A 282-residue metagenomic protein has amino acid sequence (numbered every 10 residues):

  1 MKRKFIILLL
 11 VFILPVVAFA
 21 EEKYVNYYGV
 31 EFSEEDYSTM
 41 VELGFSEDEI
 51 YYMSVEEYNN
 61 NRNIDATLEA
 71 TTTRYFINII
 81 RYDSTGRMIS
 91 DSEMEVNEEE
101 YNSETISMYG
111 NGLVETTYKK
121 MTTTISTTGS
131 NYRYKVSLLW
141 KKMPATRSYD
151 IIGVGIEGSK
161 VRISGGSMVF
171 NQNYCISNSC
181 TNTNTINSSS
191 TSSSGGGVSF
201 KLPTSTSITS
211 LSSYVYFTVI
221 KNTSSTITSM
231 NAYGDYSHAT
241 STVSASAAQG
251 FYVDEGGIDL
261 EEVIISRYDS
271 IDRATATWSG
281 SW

Functional and structural regions predicted by a protein language model:
M1-E22: Sec-dependent N-terminal signal peptides of Gram-positive bacterial secreted proteins and lipoproteins
K4, L8-L9, V30, E35 (+2 more regions): Homeobox/homeodomain signature
K4-I7, M40, E157: Generic hydrophobic/packing signal
L10-L14, I50, V136: Generic ordered-secondary-structure signal
V17, E56, N61, S148-V154: Generic preference for flexible, low-structure residues
E21-E115: N-terminal propeptides/leader regions of secreted preproproteins that are proteolytically removed before maturation
E95-W282: Mature secreted bioactive peptide module from preproproteins
